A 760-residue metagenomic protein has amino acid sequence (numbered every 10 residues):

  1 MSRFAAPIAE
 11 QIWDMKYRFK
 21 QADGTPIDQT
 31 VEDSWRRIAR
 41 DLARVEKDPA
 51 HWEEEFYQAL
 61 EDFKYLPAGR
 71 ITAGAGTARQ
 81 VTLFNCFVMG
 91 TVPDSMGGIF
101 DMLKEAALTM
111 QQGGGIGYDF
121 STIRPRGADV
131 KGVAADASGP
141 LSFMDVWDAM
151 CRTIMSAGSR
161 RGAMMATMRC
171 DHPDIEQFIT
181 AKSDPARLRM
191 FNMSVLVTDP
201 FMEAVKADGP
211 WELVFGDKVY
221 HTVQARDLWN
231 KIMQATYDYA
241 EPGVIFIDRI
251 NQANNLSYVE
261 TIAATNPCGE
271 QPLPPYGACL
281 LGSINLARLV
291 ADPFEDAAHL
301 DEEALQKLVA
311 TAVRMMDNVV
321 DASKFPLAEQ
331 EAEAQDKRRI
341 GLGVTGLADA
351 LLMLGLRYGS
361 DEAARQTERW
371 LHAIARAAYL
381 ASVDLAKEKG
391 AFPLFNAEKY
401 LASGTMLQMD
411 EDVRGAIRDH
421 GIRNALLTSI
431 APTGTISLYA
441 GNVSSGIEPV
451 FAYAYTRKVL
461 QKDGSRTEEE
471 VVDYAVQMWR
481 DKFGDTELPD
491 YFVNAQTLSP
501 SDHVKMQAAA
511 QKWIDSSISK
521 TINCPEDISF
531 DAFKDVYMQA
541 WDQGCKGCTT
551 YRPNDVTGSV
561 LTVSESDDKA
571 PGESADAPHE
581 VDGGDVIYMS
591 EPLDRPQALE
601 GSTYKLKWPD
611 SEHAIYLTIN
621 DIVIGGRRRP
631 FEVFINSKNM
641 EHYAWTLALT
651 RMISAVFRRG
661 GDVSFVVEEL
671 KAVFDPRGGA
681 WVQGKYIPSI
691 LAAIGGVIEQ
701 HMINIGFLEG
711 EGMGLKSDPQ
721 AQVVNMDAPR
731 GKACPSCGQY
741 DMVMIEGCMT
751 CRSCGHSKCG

Functional and structural regions predicted by a protein language model:
M1-L83, W229-M233, D238, M538 (+4 more regions): Acidic/polar, glycine-rich intrinsically disordered N-terminal extensions of enzymes
R3, F84-E302, F325-E331, A378-K387 (+4 more regions): Active-site cavity-forming subdomains of large catalytic enzyme subunits
A59-G76, C170, V313-D321, E333-G355: Core structural elements
A75-L83, F87, S95-D119, T167-R169 (+13 more regions): Conserved phosphate/anionic-ligand binding catalytic regions in large, soluble enzymes, centered on
V197, L256-A263, P267-P272, I340 (+5 more regions): Terminal amphipathic helices with adjacent charged low-complexity linkers/tails
D217, L308-E331, Q335, R339 (+5 more regions): Internal maturation/activation junctions in enzymes
E270-P272, M316-D321, S403-L407, A416-R423 (+4 more regions): Catalytic alpha/beta core of large soluble enzyme barrels
R414-D419, V563-Y616, A721-R730: Short, Gly/Pro- and small/polar-rich lid/capping loops
